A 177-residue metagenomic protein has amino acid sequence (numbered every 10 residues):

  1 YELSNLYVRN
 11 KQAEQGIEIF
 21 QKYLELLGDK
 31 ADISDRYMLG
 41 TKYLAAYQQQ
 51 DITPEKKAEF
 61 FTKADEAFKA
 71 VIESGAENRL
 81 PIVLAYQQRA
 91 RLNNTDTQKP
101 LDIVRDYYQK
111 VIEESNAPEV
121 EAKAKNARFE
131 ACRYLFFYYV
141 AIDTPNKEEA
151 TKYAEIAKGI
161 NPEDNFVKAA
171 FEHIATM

Functional and structural regions predicted by a protein language model:
Y1-R9, D29-D51, N78-D96, Q109-K110 (+2 more regions): Amphipathic alpha-helical repeat scaffolds of TPR domains
L24-S34, F68-L80, E114-N126: Flexible helix-coil transition and linker loops at the boundaries of alpha-helical arrays
A31, F60, P81, P100 (+3 more regions): Structural signature of alpha-solenoid helical repeat junctions
Q49-E59: Intrinsically disordered, low-complexity Ser/Thr- and acidic-rich flexible linkers and loops, especially at boundaries
E114-K152, I156: Extended alpha-helical scaffolding segments
A154-M177: Eukaryotic acidic, Ser/Thr-rich intrinsically disordered low-complexity regions
